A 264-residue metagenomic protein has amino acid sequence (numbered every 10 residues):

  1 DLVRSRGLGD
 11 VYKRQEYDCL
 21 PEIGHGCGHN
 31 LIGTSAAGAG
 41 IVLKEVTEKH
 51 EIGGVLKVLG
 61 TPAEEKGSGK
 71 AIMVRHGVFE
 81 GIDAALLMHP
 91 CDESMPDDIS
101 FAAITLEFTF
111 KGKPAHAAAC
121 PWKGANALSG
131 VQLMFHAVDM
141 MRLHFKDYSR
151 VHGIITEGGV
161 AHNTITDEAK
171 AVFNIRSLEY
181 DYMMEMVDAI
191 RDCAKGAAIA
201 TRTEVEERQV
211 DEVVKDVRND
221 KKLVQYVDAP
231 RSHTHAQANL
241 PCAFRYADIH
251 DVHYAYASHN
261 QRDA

Functional and structural regions predicted by a protein language model:
D1-Y12: Single conserved hydrophobic/aromatic residue that forms the stacking wall/gate of nucleotide- or nucleobase-binding
L8-D10, G81-A84, R262: Local beta-strand N-terminus motif with an aromatic residue
V11, L31, S35, K123 (+4 more regions): Catalytic cores of large soluble enzymes that bind and process phosphate-bearing ligands
D18-G26, N30-L31, A37-A39, T47-T166: Histidine/acidic-residue-rich, glycine-tolerant segments that coordinate divalent metal ions
L128, Q132-A264: Metal-dependent amide/peptide-bond hydrolase catalytic core, centered on the "pita-bread" metallohydrolase fold
